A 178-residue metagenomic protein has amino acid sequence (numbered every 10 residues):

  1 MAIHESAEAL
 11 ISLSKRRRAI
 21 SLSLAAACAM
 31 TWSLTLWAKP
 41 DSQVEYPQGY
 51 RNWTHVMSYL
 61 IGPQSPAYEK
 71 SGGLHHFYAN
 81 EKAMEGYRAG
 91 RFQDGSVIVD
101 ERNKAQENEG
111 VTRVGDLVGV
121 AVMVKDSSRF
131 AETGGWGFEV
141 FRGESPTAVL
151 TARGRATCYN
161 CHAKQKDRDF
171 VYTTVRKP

Functional and structural regions predicted by a protein language model:
A2-H4, A38: Generic N-terminal segment detector
H4-L24: Bacterial N-terminal signal peptides that target proteins for export
K39-Y68, A89-P178: Sequence context surrounding c-type heme c attachment/ligation sites in exported
G73-R88, N108-E109: N-terminal post-signal-peptidase region of extra-cytosolic proteins
